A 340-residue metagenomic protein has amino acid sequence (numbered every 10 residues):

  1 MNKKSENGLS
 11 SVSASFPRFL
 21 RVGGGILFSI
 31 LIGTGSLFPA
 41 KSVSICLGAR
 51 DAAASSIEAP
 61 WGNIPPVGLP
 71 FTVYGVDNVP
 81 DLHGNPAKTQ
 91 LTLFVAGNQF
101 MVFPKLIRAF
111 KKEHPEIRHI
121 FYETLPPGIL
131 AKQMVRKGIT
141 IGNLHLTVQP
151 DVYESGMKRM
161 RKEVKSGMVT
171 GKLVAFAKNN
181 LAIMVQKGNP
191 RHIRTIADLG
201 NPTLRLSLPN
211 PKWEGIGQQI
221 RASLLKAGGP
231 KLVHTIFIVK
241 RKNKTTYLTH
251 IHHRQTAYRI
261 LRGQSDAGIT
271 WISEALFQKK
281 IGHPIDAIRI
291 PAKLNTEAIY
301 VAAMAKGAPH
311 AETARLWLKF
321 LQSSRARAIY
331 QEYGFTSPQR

Functional and structural regions predicted by a protein language model:
M1-R18: N-terminal secretory signal peptides that target proteins for export/translocation
E6-S11, G25, F38-A40: Compositionally biased, low-complexity segments
S15-R18, G23-G24, I45: The N-terminal extracellular segments of secreted preproproteins, especially immediately downstream of signal
G23-S36: Bacterial N-terminal signal peptides
P39-R136, G142-Q149, M157-K158, K162-K165 (+2 more regions): Exported/periplasmic ABC-transporter solute-binding proteins
T170-G171: A short alpha->loop->secondary-structure connector
